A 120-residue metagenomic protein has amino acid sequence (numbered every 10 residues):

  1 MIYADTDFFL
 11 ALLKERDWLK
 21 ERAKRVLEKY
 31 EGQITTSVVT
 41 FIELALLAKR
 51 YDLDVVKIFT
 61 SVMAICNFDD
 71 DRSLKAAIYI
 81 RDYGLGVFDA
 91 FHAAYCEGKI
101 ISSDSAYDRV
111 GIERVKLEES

Functional and structural regions predicted by a protein language model:
M1, A93-A94, G98-S120: Acidic, PIN/NYN-like endoribonuclease modules and their adjacent C-terminal/linker elements
M1-T35, A48-K57, E118-S120: Short, well-structured N-terminal submotif of metal-dependent ribonuclease cores
F9, F41, Y107-D108: A generic structural signal for short hydrophobic patches within well-formed alpha-helices
Y30-I34, V62-A64, E97-K99: Short active-site oxyanion
Q33-V38, D104: Substrate-recognition element of Asp-dependent hydrolases with the DxDx(T/V) motif
F41, A45-C66: Active-site-proximal, substrate-binding regions of enzyme catalytic domains and RNA-binding/basic surfaces
C66-S105: Active-site neighborhoods of divalent-metal-dependent phosphate/nucleic-acid chemistry enzymes
